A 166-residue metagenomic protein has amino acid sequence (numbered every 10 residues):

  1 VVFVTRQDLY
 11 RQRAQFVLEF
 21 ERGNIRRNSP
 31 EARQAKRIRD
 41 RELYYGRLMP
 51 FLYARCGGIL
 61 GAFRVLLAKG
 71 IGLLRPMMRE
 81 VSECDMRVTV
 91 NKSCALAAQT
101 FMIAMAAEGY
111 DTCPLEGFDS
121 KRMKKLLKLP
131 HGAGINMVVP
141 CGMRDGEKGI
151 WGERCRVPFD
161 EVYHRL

Functional and structural regions predicted by a protein language model:
V1-L166: Acidic, surface-exposed loops and disordered segments
